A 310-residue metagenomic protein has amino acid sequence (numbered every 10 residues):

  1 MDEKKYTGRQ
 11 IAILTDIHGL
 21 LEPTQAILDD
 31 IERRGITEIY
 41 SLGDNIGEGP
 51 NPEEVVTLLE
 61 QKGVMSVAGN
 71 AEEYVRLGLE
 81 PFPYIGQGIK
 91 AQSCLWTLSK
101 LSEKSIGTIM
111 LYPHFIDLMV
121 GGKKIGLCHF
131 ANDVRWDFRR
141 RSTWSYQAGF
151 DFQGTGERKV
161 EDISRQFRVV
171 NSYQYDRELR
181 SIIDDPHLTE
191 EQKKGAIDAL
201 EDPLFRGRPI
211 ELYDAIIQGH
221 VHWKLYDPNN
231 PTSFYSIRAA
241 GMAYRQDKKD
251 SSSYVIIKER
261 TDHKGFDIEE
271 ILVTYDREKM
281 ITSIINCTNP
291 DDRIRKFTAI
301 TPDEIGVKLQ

Functional and structural regions predicted by a protein language model:
M1-K62: N-terminal active-site segment of His-dependent metallophosphoesterases
D2-A12, L118-G126, N229-S233, K264-F266: Beta-strand-turn-beta hairpins that frame and shape the catalytic cleft of phosphate-ester-processing enzymes
Y6, L225-Q310: Acidic, His/Gly-rich catalytic cores of divalent-metal-dependent hydrolytic chemistry
I13-T15, I39-D44, E48, M65-N70 (+3 more regions): Active-site neighborhood of phospho(di)ester-bond hydrolases with catalytic His/Asp-centered motifs
H18-P23, G47-P50, A71-R76, I116 (+3 more regions): Active-site environment of divalent metal-dependent phosphoester hydrolases
I31-I36, V120-G121, P209-L212, I256: Glycine-rich phosphate-binding loop signature in dinucleotide/nucleotide-binding domains
Q61-L118, K124-I125, T143-R177, I182-G207: Active-site neighborhood of divalent metal-dependent phosphoester bond hydrolases
F130, R139-S142, Y146, V160-V170 (+2 more regions): Anionic-ligand binding region
